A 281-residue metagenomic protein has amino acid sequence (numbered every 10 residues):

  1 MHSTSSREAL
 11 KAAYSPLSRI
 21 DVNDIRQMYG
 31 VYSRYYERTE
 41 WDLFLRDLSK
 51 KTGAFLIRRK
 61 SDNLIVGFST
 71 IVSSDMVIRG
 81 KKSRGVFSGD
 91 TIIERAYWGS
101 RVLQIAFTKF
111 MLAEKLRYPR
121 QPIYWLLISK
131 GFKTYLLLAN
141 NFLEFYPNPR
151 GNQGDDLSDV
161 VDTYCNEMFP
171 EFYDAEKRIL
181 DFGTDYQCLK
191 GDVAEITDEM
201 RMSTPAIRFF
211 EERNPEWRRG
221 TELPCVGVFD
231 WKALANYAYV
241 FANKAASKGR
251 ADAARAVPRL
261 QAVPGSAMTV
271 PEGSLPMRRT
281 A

Functional and structural regions predicted by a protein language model:
M1-D24, Y29-Y35, W41-G53, I65-V66 (+2 more regions): Terminal substrate-recognition subdomain of acyl/acetyltransferases
L56, N63-S74, F87, I92: Conserved beta-strand in the GNAT
K60-S61, A96: Short loop segments at secondary-structure junctions
G80-S83, G99: Short glycine/proline-enriched turns and hinge-like loops at secondary-structure junctions
S83-R95, I128: Conserved acetyl-CoA binding element of GNAT-fold acetyltransferases
I93, W98-A113: Conserved acetyl-CoA-binding loop-helix of GNAT-fold acetyltransferases
